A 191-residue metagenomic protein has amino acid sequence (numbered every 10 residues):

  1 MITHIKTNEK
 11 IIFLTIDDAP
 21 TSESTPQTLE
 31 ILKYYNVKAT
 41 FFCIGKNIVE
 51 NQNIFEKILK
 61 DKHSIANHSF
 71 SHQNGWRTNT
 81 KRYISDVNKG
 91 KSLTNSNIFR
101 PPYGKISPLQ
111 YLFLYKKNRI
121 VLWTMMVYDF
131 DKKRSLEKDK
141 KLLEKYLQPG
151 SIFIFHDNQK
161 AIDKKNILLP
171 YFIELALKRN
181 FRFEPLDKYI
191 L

Functional and structural regions predicted by a protein language model:
M1-N67, S71-N74, R82, N95-S96: Active-site beta->alpha N-cap acidic-glycine motif
M1-T7, Y34-N36, N47-V49, D163-L191: C-terminal domain-boundary segment and adjacent tail
L29-K38, H63-S64, F70, T80-P108 (+2 more regions): CE4/NodB-like, metal-dependent polysaccharide N-deacetylase domain that modifies extracellular/periplasmic N-acetylated
Y35-K38, K60-I65, L114-M125, P149: Glycine-enriched alpha-helix->loop->beta-strand junction motifs that scaffold or abut catalytic
G45-I48, S71-N74, K105, M126-D129 (+1 more regions): Short histidine/acidic/glycine/proline-rich micro-motifs that form metal- and phosphate-coordinating active-site loops
E56, T80-V87, S135-K141, N166-Y171: Charged helix-capping and loop-helix junction motifs
K105-Y146, F181-L191: His/Asp/Glu-enriched short active-site or ligand-binding loop at hydrolase and phosphoryl-transfer sites
